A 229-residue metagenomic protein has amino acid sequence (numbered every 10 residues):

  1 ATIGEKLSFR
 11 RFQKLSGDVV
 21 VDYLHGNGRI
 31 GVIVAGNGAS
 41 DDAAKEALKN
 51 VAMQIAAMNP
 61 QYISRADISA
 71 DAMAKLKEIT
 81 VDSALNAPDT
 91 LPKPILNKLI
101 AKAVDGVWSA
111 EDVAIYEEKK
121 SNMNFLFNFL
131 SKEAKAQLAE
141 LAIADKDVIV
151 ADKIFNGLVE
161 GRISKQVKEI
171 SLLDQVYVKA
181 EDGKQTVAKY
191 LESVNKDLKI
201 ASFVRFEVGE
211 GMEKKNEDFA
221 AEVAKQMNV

Functional and structural regions predicted by a protein language model:
A1-V229: N-terminal assembly/interaction segments in proteins that build large macromolecular machines
